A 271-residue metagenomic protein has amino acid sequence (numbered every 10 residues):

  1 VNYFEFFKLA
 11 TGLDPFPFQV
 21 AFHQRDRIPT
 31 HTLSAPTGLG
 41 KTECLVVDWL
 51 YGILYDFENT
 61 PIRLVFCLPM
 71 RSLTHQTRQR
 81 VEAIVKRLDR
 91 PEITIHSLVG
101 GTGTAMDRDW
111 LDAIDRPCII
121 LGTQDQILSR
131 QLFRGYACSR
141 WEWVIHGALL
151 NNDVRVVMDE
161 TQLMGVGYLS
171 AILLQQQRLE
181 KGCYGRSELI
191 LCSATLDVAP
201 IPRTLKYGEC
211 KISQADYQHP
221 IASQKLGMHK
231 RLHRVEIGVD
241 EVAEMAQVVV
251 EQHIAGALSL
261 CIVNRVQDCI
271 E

Functional and structural regions predicted by a protein language model:
V1-S34: Conserved pre-motif I regulatory segment
I28-W49: Walker A/P-loop
L33-L39, E160-T204: Conserved helicase ATPase motor motifs in RecA-like P-loop NTPase domains
T42-E43, T60-I84, T102, D125-S129 (+1 more regions): Conserved Walker A/P-loop ATP-binding site and its immediately adjacent core in helicase/helicase-like ATPase domains
L88-E142: Inter-Walker segment of RecA-like/P-loop motor cores
D125-Y184: SF2 helicase catalytic motif II
G185-E188, C192-I254: Interdomain hinge/linker at the junction between the two RecA-like core domains of SF2 helicases
V249-E271: Conserved helicase/translocase motor-coupling segment
